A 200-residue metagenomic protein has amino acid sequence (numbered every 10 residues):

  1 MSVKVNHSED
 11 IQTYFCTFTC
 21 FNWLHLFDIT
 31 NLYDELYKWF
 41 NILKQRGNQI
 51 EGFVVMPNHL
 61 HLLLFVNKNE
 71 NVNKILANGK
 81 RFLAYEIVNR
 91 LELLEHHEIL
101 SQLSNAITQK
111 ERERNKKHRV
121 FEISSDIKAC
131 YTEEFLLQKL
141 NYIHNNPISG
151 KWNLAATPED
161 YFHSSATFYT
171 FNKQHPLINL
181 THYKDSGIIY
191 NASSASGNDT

Functional and structural regions predicted by a protein language model:
M1-T200: Short catalytic/metal-binding and nucleic-acid-binding patches
